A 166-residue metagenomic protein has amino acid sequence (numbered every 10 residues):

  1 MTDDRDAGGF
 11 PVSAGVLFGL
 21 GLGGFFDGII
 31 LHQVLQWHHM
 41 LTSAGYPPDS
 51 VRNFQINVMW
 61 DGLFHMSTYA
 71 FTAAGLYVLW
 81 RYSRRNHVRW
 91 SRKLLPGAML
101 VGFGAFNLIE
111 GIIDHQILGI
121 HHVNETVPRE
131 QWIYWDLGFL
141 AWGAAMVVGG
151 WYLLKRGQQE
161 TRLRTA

Functional and structural regions predicted by a protein language model:
M1-D6, N53: Cytosolic juxtamembrane amphipathic/interface segments immediately preceding and feeding into a transmembrane helix
D6-G21, H87-A105: Interfacial segments of alpha-helical transmembrane regions
G15-F26, S67-L76, G102-F106, G143-V148: Hydrophobic cores of alpha-helical transmembrane segments in multi-pass integral membrane proteins
L31-L41, G111-W132: Interfacial helix-loop-helix junctions of multi-pass membrane proteins
H38-F54: Perimembrane loop-to-helix junctions flanking transmembrane segments
N53-A74, E130-G149: Membrane-interface loop-to-helix entry segments
L76-G102, Q158-A166: Cytoplasmic juxtamembrane regions at transmembrane-helix boundaries
G143-A166: Terminal transmembrane helical module of multi-pass membrane proteins
